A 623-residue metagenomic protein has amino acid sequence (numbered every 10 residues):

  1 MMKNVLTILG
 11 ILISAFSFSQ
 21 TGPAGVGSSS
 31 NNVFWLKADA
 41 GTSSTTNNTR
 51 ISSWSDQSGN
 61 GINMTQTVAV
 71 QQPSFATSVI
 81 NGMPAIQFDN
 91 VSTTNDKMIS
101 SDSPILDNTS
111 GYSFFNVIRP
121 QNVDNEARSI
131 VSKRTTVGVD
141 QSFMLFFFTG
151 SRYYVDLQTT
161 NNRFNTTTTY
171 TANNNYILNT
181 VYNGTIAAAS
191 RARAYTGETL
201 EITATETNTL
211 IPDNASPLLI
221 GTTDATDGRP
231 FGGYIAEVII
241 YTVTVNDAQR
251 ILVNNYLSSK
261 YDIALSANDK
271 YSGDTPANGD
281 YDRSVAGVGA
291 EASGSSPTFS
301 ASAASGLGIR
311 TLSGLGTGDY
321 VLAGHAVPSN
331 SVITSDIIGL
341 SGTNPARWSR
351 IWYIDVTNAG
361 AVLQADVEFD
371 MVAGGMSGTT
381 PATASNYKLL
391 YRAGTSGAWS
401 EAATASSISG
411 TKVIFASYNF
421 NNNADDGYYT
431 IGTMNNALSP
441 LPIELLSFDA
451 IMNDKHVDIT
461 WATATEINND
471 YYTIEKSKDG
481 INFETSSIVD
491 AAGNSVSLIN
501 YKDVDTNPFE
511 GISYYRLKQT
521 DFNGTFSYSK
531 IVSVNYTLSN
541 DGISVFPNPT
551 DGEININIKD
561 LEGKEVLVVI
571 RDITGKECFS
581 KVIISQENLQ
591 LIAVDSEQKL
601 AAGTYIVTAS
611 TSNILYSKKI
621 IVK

Functional and structural regions predicted by a protein language model:
Q20, Q158, D213-V245: Extracellular glycan-interaction patches encoded by glycine-rich segments
Q20-N63, E237-I240, V245, Q249-S296 (+1 more regions): GGW-centered surface loops in extracellular recognition modules
S55-N95, F114-N125, S132-L210, A225 (+2 more regions): Extracellular glycan-interaction surfaces
Y271-G394, T430-N436: Self-processing/autoproteolytic domain segments and adjacent N-terminal interaction modules in large, modular
A382, A393-L441: Proteolytic cleavage junctions
Y429-D541, L561: Short, compositionally biased serine/threonine- and acidic-rich segments at solvent-exposed termini, linkers, or domain
D490-Y515, I584-S612: Short, surface-exposed loop/turn motifs with a glycine/proline- and acidic-biased composition
F522-S539, S580-S585, I592-K623: C-terminal tail/sorting-segment detector
